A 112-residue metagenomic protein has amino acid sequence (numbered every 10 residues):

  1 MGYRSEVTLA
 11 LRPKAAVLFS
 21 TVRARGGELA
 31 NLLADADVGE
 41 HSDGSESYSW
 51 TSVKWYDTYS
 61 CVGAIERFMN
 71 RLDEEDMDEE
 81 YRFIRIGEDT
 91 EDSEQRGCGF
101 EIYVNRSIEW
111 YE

Functional and structural regions predicted by a protein language model:
M1-R25: Short, extreme N-terminal segment that most often corresponds to the first beta-strand
R23-E112: Charged interaction segments
